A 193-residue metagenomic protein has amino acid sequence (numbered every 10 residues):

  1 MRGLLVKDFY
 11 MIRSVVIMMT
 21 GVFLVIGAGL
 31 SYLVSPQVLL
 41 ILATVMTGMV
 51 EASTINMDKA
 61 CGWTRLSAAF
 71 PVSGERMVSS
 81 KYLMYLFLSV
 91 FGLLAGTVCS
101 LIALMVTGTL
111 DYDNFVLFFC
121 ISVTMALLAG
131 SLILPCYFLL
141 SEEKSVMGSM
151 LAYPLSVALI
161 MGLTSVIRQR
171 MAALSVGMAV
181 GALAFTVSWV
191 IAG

Functional and structural regions predicted by a protein language model:
M1-G62, S80-G193: Hydrophobic alpha-helical transmembrane segments of membrane proteins
A68-G74: Short helix-to-coil transition segments within interhelical loops that connect adjacent transmembrane helices
R76-V78: Alpha-helix N-cap/helix-start motif at helix boundaries, enriched for small hydrophobics
